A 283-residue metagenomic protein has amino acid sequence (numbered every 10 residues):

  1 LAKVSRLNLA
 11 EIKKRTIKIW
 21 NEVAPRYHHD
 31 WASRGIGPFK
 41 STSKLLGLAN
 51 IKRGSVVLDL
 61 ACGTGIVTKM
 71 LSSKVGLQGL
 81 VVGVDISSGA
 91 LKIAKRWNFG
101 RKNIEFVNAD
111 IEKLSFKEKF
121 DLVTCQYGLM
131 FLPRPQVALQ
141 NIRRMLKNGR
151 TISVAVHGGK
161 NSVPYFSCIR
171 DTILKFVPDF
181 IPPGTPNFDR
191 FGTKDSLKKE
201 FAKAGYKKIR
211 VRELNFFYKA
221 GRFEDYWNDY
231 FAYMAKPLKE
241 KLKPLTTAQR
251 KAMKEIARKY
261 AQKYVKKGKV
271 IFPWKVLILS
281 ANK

Functional and structural regions predicted by a protein language model:
A2-R53, I66-M70, A90-I93, W97 (+1 more regions): Conserved class I S-adenosyl-L-methionine
R6-L9, G35-F39, T64-I66, N187-K283: Conserved Class I S-adenosyl-L-methionine
N50-K52, G76, F99, P133 (+2 more regions): Short conserved AdoMet
V56-L114, V137: Class I SAM-dependent methyltransferase SAM/SAH-binding core
E112-V123: A short acidic, Gly/Pro-enriched loop at the edge of an enzyme's catalytic core that lines a small-molecule cofactor
D121-P135, G158: A short SAM/SAH-binding and catalytic strip from SAM-dependent methyltransferases
Q136-T151: A short glycine-rich, Lys/Arg-flanked "PGG" loop and its adjoining helix->strand segment in the class I
T151-D179: Conserved class I S-adenosyl-L-methionine
